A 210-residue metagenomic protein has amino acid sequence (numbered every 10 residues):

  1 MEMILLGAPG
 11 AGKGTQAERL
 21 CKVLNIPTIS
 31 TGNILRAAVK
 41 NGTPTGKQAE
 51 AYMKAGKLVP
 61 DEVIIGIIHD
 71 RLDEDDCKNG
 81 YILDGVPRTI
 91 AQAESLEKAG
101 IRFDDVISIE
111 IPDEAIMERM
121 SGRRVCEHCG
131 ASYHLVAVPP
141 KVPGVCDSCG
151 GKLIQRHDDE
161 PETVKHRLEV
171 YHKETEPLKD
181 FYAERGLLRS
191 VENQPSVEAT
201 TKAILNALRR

Functional and structural regions predicted by a protein language model:
M1-R210: Glycine-rich phosphate-binding loop of ATP-dependent small-molecule kinases
